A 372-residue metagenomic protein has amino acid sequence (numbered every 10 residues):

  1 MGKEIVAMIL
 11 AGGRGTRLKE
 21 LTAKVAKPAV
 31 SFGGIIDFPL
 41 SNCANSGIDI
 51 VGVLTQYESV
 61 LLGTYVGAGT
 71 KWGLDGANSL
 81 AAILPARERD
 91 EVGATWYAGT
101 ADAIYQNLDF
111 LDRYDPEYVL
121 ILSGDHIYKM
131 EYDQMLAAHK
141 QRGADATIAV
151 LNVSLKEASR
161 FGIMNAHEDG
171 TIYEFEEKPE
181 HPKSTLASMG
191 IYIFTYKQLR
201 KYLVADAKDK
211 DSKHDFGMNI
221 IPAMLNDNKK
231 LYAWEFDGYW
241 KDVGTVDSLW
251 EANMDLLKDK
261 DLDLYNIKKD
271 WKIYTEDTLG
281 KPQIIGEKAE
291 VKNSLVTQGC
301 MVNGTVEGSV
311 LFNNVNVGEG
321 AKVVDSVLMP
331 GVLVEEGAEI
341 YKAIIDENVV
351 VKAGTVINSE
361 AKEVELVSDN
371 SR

Functional and structural regions predicted by a protein language model:
M1-L256, V367-D369: Unchanged
M1-V6, K197, A205-R372: Left-handed beta-helix
